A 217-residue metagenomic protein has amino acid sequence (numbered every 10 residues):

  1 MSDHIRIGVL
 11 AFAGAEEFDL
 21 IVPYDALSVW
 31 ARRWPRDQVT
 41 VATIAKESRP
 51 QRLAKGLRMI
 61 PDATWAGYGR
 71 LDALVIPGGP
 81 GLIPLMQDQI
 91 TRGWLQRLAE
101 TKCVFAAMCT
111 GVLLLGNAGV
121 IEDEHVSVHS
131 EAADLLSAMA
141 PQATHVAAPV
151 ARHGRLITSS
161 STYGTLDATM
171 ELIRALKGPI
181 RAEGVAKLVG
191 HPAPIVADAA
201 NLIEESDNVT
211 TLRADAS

Functional and structural regions predicted by a protein language model:
M1-F105, L113-N117, D134-S137, A143-A147 (+1 more regions): Extended, subdomain-level signal for the structured scaffold at the beginning of enzyme domains
H4-R6, H125, R155: Residues that mark the start of a beta-strand
A11, V128, S160: Small/polar loops that bind or transfer phosphate-bearing groups
V75, S127, A151: Conserved beta-strand segments that form the floor/walls of ligand-binding pockets within enzyme and binding domains
F105-A106, V126: A short beta-strand/loop micro-motif in the catalytic core of glycosyltransferases that engages the nucleotide-sugar
A118-G119, D123-A138: Histidine/lysine/aspartate-rich catalytic loop segments that bind and position anionic ligands
A147-T158: Amphipathic alpha-helical segments enriched in hydrophobic/aromatic residues interleaved with Lys/Arg
